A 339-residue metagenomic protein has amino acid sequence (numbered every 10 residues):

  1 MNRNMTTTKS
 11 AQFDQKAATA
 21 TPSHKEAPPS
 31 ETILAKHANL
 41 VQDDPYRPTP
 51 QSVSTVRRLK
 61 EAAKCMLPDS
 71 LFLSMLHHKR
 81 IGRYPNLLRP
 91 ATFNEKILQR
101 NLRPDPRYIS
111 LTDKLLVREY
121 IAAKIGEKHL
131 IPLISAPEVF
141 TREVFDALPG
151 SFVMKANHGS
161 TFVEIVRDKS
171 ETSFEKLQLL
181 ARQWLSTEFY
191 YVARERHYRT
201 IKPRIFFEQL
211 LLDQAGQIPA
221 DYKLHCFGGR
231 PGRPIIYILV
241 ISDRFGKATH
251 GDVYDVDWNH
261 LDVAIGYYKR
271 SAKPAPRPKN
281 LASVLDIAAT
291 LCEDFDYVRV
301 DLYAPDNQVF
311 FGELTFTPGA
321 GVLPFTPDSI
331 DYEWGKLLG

Functional and structural regions predicted by a protein language model:
M1-L102: Membrane-proximal basic amphipathic "stem/tether" segments
A38-N39, I109, L148, A156 (+3 more regions): ER/Golgi luminal nucleotide-sugar-dependent glycosyltransferases, focusing on the catalytic module
R89-R167, R182-R194: A conserved helix-loop-beta module that forms one wall/lid of the active-site cleft in ATP-utilizing catalytic domains
R118, T141-V144, S160-I165, A215-I218 (+4 more regions): Short catalytic/ligand-binding loop motif for oxyanion handling, primarily in non-cytosolic enzymes, centered on
L130, P149-S151, K202-R204, P219-K223 (+3 more regions): Extracellular structured ligand-interaction cores
F174-G266: Phosphate-binding site of ATP-dependent enzymes
Y198-R204, G251-F311: A long amphipathic alpha-helix within ATP-dependent nucleotide-binding catalytic cores
D286, A304-G339: C-terminal active-site "lid" helix and adjoining low-complexity regulatory extension at the edge of ATP-using catalytic
